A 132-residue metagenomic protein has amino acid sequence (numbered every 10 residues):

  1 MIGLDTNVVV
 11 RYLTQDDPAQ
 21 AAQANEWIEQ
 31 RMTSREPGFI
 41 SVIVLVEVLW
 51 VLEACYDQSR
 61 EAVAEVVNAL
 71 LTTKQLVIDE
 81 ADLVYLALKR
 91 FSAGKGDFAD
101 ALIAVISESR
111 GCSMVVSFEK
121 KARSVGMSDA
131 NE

Functional and structural regions predicted by a protein language model:
M1, P37, L76, M114-V115: A residue-level structural signature of the nucleotidyltransferase/glycosyltransferase Rossmann-like core
M1-I40, C55-E61, N68, K120 (+1 more regions): Short, well-structured N-terminal submotif of metal-dependent ribonuclease cores
D5, E47, D100, E119: Acidic active-site catalytic centers that drive phospho-/nucleotidyl reactions and related ester hydrolyses
R35-E36, G96, C112: Short, high-confidence coil segments that cap the C-terminus of an alpha-helix and link into the following beta-strand
S41, A99: Hydrophobic (often cysteine-bearing) scaffold residues that line and stabilize catalytic clefts of nucleotide/cofactor
V42-V44, E65-A93: Acidic catalytic patch
A104-E132: Acidic, PIN/NYN-like endoribonuclease modules and their adjacent C-terminal/linker elements
